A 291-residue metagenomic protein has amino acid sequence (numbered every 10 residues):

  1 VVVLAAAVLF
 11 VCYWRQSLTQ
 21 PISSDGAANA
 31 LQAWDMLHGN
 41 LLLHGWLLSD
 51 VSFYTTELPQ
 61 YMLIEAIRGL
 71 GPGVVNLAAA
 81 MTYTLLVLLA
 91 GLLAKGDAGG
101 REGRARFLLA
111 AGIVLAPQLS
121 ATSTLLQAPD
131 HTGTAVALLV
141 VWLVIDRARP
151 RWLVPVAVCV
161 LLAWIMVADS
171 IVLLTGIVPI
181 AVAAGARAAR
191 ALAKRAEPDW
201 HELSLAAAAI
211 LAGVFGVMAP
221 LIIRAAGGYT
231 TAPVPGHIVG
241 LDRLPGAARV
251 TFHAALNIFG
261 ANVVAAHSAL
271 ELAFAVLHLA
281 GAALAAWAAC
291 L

Functional and structural regions predicted by a protein language model:
V2-A5, L77-R101, V140, A283-C290: Transmembrane-helix motifs of polytopic, lipid-linked glycan transferases
A7-L43, M62-A66: Extracytoplasmic loop-helix module adjacent to an early transmembrane segment
I22, D50, Y54, D97-D146 (+1 more regions): Membrane-interface micro-motifs in multi-pass membrane enzymes
A28-D35, L47-L70, R249-A265: Short hydrophobic/aromatic helix or loop-helix immediately within or flanking a transmembrane segment in polytopic
L41, P59-M81, L86, A98-G99 (+1 more regions): Juxtamembrane segments of multi-pass membrane glycosylation machinery that transfer sugars from lipid-linked donors
L88, A184-K194, S268-L291: Hydrophobic, aromatic-rich transmembrane alpha-helices and their immediate juxtamembrane boundary segments
L153-P179: Membrane-interface alpha helices of multi-pass inner-membrane proteins
A189, L203-A280: Membrane-lumen/periplasm interface segments of specific transmembrane helices in polyprenyl phosphate-linked
